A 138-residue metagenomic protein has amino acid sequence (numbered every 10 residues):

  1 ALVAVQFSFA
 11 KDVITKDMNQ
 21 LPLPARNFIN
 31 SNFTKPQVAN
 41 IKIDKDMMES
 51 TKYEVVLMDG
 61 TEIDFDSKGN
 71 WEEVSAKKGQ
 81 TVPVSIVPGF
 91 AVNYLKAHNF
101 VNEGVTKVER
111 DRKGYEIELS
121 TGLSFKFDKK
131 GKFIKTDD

Functional and structural regions predicted by a protein language model:
A1-V13, I29: Bacterial Sec-dependent N-terminal signal peptides
K11-D17, K78, V108-R112, T121: Alpha-helical membrane-protein topology signature
K16-A39, V82-G104: Short, non-transmembrane alpha-helical segments in secretory-pathway proteins
V38-L57, E103-S120: A cross-family detector of function-defining hotspots
S50-K77, L119-D138: Amphipathic N-proximal alpha-helical interface segments
V92-Y94, F100, R112-Y115, K129-K130 (+1 more regions): Flexible "stalk/tail and boundary" regions
